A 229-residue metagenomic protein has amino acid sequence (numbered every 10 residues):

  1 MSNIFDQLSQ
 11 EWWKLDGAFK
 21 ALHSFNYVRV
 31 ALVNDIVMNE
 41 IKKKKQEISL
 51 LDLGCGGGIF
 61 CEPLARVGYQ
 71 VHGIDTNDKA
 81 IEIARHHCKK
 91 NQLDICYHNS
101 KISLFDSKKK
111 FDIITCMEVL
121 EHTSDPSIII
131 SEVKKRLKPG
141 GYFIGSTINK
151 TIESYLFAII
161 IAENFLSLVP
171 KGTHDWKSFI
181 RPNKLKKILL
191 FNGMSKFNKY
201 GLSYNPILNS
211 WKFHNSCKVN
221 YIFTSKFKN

Functional and structural regions predicted by a protein language model:
M1-L15: N-terminal, positively charged/glycine-rich alpha-helical extensions of SAM-dependent methyltransferases
L15-V37: Conserved SAM-binding loop and adjacent beta-strand
A31, M38-Y155, P182-L185, F223-F227: Conserved SAM-binding loop
C96-H98, F197-Y200: General small-molecule cofactor/ligand-binding pocket signal
T147, S167-K184: Acceptor-substrate binding/catalytic loop of class I
Y155-N164: Short, flexible, mixed-charge acidic loops at enzyme active sites
K177-N192, K199: Short alpha-helix
S210-N229: Core SAM-dependent methyltransferase catalytic element
